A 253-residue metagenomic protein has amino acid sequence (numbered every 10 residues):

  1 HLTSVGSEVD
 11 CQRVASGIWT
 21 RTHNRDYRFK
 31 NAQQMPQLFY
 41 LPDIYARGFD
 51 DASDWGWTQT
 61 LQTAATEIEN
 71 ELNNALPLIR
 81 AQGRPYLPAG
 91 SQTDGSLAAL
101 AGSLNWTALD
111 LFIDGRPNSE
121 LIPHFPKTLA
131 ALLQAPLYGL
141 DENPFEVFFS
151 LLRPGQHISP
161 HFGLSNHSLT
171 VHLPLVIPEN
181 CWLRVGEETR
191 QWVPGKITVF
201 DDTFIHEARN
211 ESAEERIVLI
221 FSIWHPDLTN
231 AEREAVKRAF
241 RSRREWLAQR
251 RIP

Functional and structural regions predicted by a protein language model:
H1-F148, L152-F162, P178-C181, N230-P253: Fe(II)/2-oxoglutarate oxygenase catalytic core
F145, Q156, H167-L169, F204: Short beta-strand or tight-loop elements that sit immediately N-terminal to catalytic metal-binding acidic residues
F148, H172, E207: Short, surface-exposed charged micro-motifs
I158-H161, W182-L183, F200, H206-S212: Short beta-strand His + acidic residue motifs that chelate non-heme Fe in jelly-roll/DSBH and cupin folds
S168-P174, V199, E214-N230: A short hydrophobic beta-strand segment most commonly corresponding to one strand of the jelly-roll/cupin
L175-P194: A short beta-strand-loop-beta hairpin characteristic of the jelly-roll/cupin
P178-N180, I205-E207, W224-L228: Short Gly/Pro-enriched loop/turn and capping motifs at secondary-structure junctions
Q191-I205: Conserved metal-binding segment of the jelly-roll/cupin
